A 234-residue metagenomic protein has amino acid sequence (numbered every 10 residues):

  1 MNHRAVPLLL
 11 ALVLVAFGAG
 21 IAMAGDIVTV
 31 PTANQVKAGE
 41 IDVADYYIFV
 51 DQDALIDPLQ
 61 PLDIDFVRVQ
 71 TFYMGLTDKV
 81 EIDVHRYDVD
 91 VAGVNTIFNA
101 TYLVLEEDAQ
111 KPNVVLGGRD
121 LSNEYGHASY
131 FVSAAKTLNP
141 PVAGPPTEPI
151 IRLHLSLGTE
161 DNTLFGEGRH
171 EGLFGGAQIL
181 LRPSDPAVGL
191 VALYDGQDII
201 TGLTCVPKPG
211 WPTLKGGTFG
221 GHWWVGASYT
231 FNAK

Functional and structural regions predicted by a protein language model:
M1-T29, K234: Cleavable N-terminal export/targeting peptides
L9, T29, V67-V69, G172 (+2 more regions): Short beta-strand-initiation
A22-Y130, A135-P145, E160, R182-S184 (+2 more regions): Transmembrane beta-barrel domains of Gram-negative outer membranes and organellar outer membranes
V84, G189-L193, L214-G216: Short catalytic-loop micro-motif centered on adjacent basic/acidic residues
A100-T101, G175-G176, D198-I199: Short amphipathic beta-strand starts and helix->beta connectors
Y125-D195: Detector for outer-membrane/organellar transmembrane beta-barrel domains, recognizing the amphipathic beta-strand
D198-K234: Predominantly the C-terminal beta-signal and adjacent terminal strand-loop region of outer-membrane beta-barrel
